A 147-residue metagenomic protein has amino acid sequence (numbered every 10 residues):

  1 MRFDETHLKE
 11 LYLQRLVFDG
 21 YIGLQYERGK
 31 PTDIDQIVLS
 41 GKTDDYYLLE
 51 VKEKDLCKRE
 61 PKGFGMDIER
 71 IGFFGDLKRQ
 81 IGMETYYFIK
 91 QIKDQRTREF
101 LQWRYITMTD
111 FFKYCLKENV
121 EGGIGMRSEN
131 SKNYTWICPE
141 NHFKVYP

Functional and structural regions predicted by a protein language model:
M1-K9, L13, G65-I68, D94-R96 (+1 more regions): Ribonuclease/tRNase effector modules and their secretory precursors
M1-T32, Q80: Acidic-basic catalytic patches of nuclease active cores, encompassing PD-(D/E)XK and other metal-cofactor nuclease
R28, I37-G41, R79: Short, conserved, surface-exposed binding loops centered on an aromatic residue
P31-D33, D44, L48, E69 (+1 more regions): Short connector loops at helix/strand junctions that flank enzyme active sites, especially segments positioning acidic
I34-C57: Conserved catalytic cores of phosphodiester-cleaving nucleases, focusing on short active-site segments
K54-D76: Mg2+/Mn2+-dependent nuclease catalytic core
G75-D110: Nucleic-acid nuclease catalytic cores
T97-P147: Intrinsically disordered, low-complexity terminal regions enriched in charged/polar residues
